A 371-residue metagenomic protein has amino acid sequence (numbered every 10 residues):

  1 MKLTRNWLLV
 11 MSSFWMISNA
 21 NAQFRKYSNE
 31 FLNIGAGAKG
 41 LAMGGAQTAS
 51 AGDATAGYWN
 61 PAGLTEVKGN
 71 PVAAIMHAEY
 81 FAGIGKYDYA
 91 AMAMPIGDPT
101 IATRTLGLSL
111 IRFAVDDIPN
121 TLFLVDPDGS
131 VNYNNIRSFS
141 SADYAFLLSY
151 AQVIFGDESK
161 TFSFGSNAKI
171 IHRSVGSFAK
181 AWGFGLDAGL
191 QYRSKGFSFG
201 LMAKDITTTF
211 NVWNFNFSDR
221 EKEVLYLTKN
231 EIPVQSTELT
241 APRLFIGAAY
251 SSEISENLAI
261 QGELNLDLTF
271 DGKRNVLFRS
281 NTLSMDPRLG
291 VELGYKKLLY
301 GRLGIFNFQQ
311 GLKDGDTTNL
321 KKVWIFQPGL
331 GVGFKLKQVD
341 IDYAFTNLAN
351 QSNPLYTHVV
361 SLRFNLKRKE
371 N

Functional and structural regions predicted by a protein language model:
M1-K26, V291: Bacterial Sec-dependent N-terminal signal peptides
Q23-N371: Subset of outer-membrane beta-barrel
